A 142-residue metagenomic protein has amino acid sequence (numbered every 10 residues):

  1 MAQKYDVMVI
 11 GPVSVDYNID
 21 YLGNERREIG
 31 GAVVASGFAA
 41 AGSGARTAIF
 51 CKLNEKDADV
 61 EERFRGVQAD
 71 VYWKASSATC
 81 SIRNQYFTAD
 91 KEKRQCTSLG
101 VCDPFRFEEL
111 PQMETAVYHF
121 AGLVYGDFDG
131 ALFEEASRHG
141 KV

Functional and structural regions predicted by a protein language model:
A2-M8: Extreme N-terminal starter segment of soluble prokaryotic enzymes
K4, V15-R27, G42-A121, G126 (+1 more regions): Conserved N-terminal subdomain of the carbohydrate kinase-like
G11-V13: Active-site metal-binding loops of divalent metal-dependent hydrolases
E25-F38: Short catalytic helix/loop segments, enriched in acidic residues and glycine and frequently bearing histidine
G140-V142: Active-site proximal beta-strand in glycosyltransferases
